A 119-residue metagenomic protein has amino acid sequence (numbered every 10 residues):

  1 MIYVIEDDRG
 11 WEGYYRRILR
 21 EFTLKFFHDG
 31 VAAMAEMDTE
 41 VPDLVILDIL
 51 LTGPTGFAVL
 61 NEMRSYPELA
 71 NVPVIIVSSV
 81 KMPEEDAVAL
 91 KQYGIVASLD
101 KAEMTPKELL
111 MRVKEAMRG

Functional and structural regions predicted by a protein language model:
D8-F27: Two-component/phosphorelay signaling modules centered on CheY-like receiver
F26-L44: Acidic, metal-coordinating helix/loop segments flanking the phosphotransfer/catalytic sites of two-component signaling
D29, T55-N61: Acidic catalytic/metal-coordinating carboxylates
D38-E40, R64-N71, Y93: Conserved phosphotransfer cores of two-component systems
D48: Active-site residues of response regulator receiver
T52, M82: The feature encodes the CheY-like receiver
V77-S78: Hydrophobic/aromatic residues positioned on beta-strands within the core alpha/beta folds
E108-G119: Receiver (REC) domain switch/output surface
